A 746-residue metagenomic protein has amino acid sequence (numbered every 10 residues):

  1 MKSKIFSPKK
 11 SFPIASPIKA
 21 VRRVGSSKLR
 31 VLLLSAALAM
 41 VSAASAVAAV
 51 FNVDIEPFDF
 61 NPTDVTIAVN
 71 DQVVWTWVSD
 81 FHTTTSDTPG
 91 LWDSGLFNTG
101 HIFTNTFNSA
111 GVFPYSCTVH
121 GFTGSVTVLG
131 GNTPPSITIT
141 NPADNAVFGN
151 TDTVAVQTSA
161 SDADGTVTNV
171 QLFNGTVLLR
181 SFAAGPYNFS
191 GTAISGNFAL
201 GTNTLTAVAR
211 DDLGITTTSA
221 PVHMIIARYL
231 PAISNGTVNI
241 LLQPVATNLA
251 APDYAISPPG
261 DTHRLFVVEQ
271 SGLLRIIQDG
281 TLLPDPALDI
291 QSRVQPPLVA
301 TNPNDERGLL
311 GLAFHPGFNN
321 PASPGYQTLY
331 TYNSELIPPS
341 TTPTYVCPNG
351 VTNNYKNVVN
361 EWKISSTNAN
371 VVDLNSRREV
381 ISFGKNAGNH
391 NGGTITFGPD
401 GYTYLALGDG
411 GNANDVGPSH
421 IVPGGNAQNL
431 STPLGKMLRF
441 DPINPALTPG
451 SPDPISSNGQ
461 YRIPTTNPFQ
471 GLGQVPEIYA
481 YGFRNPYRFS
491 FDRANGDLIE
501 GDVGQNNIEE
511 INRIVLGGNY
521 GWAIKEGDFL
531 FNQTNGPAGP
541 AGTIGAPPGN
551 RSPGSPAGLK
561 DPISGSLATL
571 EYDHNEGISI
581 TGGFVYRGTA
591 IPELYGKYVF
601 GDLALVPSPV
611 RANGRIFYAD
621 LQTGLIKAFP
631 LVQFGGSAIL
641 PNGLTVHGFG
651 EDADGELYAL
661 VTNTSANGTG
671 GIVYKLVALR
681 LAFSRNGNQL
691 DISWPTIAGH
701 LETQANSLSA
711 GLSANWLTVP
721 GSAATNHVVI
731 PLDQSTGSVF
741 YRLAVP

Functional and structural regions predicted by a protein language model:
V47-P135: Extracytoplasmic copper-binding redox domains, predominantly the cupredoxin/blue-copper superfamily
D59, V65-V69, N145-D152, S684: Short, solvent-exposed loop/linker segments at the N-terminal edge of repeated beta-sheet extracellular domains
N132-R228: Long, low-complexity serine/threonine/glycine- and acidic-rich segments characteristic of extracellular
L230-G236, V268-S271, Q295-N302, R307-L309 (+9 more regions): Beta-propeller domain segments
V346, N353-T367, V372-T394: Asp-box/WD-like beta-propeller blade repeats and closely related beta-sheet repeat scaffolds
G650-L679: Blade-level signature of beta-propeller repeat domains, shared across WD40, Kelch, NHL, RCC1 and BNR/Asp-box propellers
V677-P746: Short, composition-biased motifs enriched in small/polar/acidic residues
